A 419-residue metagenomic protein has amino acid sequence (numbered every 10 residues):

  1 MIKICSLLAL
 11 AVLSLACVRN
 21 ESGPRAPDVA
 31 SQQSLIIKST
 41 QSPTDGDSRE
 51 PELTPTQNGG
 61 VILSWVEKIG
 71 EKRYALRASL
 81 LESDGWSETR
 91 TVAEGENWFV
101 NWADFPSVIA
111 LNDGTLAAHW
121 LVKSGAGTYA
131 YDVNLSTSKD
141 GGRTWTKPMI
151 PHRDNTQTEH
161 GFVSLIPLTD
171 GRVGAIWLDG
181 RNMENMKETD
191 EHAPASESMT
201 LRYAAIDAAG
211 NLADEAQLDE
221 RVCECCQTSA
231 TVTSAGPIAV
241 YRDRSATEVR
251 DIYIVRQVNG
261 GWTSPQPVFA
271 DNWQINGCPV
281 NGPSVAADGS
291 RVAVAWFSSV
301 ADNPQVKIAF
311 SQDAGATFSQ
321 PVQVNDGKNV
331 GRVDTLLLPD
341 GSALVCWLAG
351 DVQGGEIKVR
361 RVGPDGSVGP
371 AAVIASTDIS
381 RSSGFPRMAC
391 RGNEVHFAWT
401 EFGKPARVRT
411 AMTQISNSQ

Functional and structural regions predicted by a protein language model:
I2-L8: Sec-dependent signal peptide recognition, specifically the positively charged N-region followed immediately by
L10-C17: Hydrophobic h-region of N-terminal signal peptides that target proteins for export in Gram-negative bacteria
V18-Q419: Extracellular, repeat-based ectodomains that mediate carbohydrate processing or recognition
